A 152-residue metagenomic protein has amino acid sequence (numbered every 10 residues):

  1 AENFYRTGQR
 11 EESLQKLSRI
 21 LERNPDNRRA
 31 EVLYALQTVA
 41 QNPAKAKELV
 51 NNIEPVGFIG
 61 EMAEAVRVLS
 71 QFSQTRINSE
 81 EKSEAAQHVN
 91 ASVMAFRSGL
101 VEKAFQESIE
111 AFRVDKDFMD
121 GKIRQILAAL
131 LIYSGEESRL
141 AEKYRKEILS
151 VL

Functional and structural regions predicted by a protein language model:
N3, I20, A35-Q37, M94-S98 (+1 more regions): Residue-level signature for tetratricopeptide repeat
S18-R23, S70-Q87: TPR-adjacent "capping" and linker segments in tetratricopeptide-repeat scaffold/adaptor proteins
I20, N52-I53, A111: Canonical positions in the second alpha-helix
N24-P25, F58, K116-F118: Short coil turns that delineate tetratricopeptide repeat
L33, V66, A86, N90-M94 (+1 more regions): "A position-specific structural signal for the A-helix of alpha-solenoid helical repeats
A129-L152: Terminal, low-structured helical/coil segments at or just beyond the last alpha-helical repeat
